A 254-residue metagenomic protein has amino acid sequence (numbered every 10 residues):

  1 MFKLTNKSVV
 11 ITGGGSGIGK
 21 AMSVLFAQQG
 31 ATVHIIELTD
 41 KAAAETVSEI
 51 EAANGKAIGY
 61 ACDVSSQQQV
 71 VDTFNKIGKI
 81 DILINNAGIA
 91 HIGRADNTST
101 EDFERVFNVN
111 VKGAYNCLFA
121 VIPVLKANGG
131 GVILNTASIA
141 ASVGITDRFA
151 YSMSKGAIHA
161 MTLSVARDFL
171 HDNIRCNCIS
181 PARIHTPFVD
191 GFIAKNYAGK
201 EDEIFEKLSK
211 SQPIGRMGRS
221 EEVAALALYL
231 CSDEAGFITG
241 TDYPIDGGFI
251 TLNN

Functional and structural regions predicted by a protein language model:
S8, G15-S16: Conserved glycine-rich cofactor-binding loop
R94-A95, S99-F107, L208: Substrate-binding pocket helix/loop in short-chain dehydrogenase/reductase
L118, S154, T162: Active-site helix of classical SDR
P123, R167-H171, G236: Alpha-helical segment proximal to the catalytic Tyr-Lys
S138: Residue(s) in the substrate-gating loop at a strand-loop-helix junction that position the organic substrate next
V143, L228, T239-N254: Short C-terminal tail/terminal secondary-structure segment of NAD(P)H-dependent dehydrogenase/reductase domains
C178, T186, K200-E234, I238 (+1 more regions): C-terminal helical subdomain
